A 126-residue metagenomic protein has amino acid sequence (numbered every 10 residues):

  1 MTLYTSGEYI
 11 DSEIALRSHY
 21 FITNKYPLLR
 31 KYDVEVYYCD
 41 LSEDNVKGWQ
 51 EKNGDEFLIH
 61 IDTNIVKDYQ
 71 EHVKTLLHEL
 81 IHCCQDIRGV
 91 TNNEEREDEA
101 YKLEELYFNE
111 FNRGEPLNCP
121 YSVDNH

Functional and structural regions predicted by a protein language model:
M1-S6: Acidic/histidine-rich, surface-exposed loop or edge segments in extracytoplasmic proteins
Y9-D33: Zn2+-dependent metallopeptidase catalytic core
Y9-E13, Q70-E71, T75, E94: Soluble non-cytosolic domains of exported or imported proteins
E35-L58, I65-Q70: Catalytic zinc-binding patch centered on the HExxH motif and its immediate surroundings that defines zinc-dependent
V66-K67, V90-N92: Acidic-and-aromatic substrate-binding clefts and catalytic sites of carbohydrate-active enzymes
K74-I87: Active-site recognition of the HExxH zinc-binding catalytic motif
N92-H126: Post-HExxH zinc-binding segment in Zn-dependent metallohydrolases
